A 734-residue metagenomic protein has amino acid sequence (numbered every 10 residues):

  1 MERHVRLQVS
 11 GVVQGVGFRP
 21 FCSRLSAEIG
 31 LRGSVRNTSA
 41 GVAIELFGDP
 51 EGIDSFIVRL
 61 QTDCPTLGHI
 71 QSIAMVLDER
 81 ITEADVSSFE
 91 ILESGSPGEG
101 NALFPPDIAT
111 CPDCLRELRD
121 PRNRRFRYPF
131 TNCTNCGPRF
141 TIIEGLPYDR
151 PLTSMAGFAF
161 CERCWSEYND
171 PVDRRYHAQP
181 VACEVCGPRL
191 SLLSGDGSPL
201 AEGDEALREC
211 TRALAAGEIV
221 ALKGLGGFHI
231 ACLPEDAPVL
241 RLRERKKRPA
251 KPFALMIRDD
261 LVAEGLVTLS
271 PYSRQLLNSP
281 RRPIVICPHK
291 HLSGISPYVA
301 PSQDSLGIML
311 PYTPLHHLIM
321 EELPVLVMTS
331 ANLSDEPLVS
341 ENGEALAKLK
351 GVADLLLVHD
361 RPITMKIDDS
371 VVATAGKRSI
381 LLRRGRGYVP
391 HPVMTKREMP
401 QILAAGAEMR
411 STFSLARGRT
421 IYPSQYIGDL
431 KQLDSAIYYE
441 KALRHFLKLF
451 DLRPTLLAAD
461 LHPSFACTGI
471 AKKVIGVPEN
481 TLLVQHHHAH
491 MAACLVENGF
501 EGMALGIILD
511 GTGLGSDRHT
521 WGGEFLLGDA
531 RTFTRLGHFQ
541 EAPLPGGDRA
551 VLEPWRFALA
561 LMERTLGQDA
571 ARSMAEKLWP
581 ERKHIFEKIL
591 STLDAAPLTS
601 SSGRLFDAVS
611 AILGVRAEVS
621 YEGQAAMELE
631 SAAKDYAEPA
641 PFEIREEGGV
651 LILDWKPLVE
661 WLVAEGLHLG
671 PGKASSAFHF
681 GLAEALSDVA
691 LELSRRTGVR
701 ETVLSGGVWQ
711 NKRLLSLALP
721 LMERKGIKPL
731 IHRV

Functional and structural regions predicted by a protein language model:
M1-P180, E184-S191: Intrinsically disordered, low-complexity, mixed-charge
D63, E322-K396, D594-T599: Internal gly/pro-rich beta-alpha loop/helix module that stabilizes soluble enzyme cofactors or their anionic handles
L77, G227-H289: A phosphate-binding glycine/aspartate-rich beta-alpha loop in the early core of alpha/beta enzymes
P180, G187-R189, A407-I437, K441-H445 (+2 more regions): A contiguous, well-structured pocket-lining segment that forms one wall/lid of small-molecule binding clefts in soluble
E264-L269, L318, L338-A345, D369-S370 (+2 more regions): Conserved phosphate-binding catalytic cores of ATP/NTP-utilizing and phosphoryl-transfer enzymes
D460, P478-H490, E701, A718-V734: Conserved phosphate-binding/catalytic loops in two-lobed NTP-binding clefts
D460-C467, E701-A718: Glycine-rich phosphate-binding loops at beta-strand->alpha-helix junctions
A493-R564, Q568-A571, T599-S600, F606-I612 (+3 more regions): Active-site histidine-anchored catalytic micro-motif
